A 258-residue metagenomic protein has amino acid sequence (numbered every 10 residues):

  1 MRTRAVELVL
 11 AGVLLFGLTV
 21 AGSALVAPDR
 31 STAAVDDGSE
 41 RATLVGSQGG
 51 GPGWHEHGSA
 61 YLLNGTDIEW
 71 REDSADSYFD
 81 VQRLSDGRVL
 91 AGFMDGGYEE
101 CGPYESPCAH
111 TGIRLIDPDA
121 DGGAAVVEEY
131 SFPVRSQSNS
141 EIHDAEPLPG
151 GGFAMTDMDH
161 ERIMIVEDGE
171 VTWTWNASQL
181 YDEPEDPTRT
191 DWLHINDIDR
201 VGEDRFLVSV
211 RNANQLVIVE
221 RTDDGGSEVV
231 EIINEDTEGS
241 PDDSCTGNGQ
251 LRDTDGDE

Functional and structural regions predicted by a protein language model:
M1-E258: Hydrophobic alpha-helical segments
